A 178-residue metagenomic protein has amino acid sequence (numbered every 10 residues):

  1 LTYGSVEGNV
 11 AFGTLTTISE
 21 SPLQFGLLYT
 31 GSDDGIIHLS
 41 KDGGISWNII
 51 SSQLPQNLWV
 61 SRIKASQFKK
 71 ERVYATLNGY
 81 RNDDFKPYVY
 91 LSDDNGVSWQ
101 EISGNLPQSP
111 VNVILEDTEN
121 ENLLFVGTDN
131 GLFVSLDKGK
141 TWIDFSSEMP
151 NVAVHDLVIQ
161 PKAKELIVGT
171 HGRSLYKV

Functional and structural regions predicted by a protein language model:
L1-V178: Beta-propeller blade termini and top-face loops
